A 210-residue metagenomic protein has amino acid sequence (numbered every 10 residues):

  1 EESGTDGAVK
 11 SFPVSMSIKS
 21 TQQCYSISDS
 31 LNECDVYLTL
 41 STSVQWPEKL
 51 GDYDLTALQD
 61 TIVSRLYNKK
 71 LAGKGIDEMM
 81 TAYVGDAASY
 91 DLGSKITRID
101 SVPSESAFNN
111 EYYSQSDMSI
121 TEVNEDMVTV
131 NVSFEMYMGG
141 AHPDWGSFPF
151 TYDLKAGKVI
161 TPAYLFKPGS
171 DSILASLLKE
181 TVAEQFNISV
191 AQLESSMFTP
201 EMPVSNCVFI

Functional and structural regions predicted by a protein language model:
E1-I210: Compositionally biased intrinsically disordered regions enriched in Thr/Gly
